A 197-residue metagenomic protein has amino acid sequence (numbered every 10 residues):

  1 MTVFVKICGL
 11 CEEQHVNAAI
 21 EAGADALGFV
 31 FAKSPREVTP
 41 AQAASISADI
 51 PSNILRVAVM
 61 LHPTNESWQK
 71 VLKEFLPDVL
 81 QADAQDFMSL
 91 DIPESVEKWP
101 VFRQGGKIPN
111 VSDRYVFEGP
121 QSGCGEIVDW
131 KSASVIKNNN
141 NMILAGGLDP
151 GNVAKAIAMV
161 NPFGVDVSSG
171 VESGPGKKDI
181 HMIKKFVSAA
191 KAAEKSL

Functional and structural regions predicted by a protein language model:
M1-F117, S122-L197: Conserved N-terminal beta1-alpha1 strand-loop-helix module at the mouth
